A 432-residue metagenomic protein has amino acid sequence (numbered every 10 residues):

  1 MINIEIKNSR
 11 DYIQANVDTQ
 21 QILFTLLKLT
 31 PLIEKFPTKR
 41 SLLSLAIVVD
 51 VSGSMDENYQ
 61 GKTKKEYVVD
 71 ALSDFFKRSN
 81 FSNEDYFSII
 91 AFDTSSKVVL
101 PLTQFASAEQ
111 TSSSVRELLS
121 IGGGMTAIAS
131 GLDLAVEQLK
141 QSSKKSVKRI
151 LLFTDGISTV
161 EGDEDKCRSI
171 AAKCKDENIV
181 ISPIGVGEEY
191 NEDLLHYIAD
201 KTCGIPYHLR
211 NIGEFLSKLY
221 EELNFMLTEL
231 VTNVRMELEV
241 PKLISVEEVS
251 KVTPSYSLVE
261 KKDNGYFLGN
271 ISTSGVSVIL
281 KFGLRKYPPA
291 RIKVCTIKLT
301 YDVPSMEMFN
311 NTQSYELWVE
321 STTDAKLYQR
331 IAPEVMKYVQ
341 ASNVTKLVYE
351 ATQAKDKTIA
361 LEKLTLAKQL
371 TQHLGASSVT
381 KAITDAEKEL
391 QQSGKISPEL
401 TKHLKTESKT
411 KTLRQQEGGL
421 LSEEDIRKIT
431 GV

Functional and structural regions predicted by a protein language model:
M1-N16, M236-E247: Low-complexity, acidic Ser/Thr/Pro/Gly-rich terminal tails and inter-domain linkers that flank the onset of structured
K7-I13, Y220-E221, K262-F267, K281-F282: Short structured motifs
K7-S9, T19-N233, Y287-P289, A376: Exposed acidic/Ser/Thr-rich ligand/metal-binding surfaces
R10, L29-I33, V51, V240-K242 (+3 more regions): Beta-strand elements of well-folded, non-transmembrane domains
V252-S274: Extracellular adhesion/glycan-binding regions together with long Ser/Thr- and acidic-residue-rich low-complexity tracts
I271-A290: Low-complexity, intrinsically disordered segments enriched in Ser/Thr together with acidic residues
L284-V432: Long, acidic serine/threonine- and proline-rich intrinsically disordered regions
